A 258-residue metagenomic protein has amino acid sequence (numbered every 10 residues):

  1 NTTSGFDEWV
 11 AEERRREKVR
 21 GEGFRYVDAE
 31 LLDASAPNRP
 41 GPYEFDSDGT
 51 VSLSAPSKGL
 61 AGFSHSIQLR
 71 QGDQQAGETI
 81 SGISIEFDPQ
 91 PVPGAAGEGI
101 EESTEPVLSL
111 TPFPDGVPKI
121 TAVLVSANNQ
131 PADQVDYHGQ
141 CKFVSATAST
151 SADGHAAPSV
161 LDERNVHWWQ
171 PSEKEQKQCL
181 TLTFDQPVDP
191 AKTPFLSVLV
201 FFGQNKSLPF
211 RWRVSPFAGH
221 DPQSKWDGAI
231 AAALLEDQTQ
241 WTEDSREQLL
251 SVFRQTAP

Functional and structural regions predicted by a protein language model:
N1-P258: Low-complexity, glycine/serine/threonine/alanine-rich intrinsically disordered linker and propeptide segments
